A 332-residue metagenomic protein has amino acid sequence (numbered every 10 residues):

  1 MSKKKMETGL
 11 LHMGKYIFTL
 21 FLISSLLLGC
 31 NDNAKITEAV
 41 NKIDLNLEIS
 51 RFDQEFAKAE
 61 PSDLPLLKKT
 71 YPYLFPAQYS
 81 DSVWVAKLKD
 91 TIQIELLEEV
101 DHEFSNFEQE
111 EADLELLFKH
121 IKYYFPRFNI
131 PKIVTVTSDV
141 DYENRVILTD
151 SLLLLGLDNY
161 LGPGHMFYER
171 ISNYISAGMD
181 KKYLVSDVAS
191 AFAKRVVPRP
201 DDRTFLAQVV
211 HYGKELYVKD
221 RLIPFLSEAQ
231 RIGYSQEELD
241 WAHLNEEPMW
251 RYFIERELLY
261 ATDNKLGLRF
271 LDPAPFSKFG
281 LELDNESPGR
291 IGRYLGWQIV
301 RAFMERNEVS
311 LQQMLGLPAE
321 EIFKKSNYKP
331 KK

Functional and structural regions predicted by a protein language model:
K3-F18: Bacterial N-terminal signal peptides that target proteins for export
I17-S25: Sec-dependent N-terminal signal peptides
L27-G29: C-terminal motif of bacterial Sec signal peptides marking the signal peptidase cleavage site
N31-L96: N-terminal mature-domain "stem" immediately C-terminal to a signal peptide or N-terminal signal-anchor/transmembrane
A57, P76, K122-P126, K219-S227 (+2 more regions): Sec-exported extracytoplasmic/periplasmic mature domains
T91-A242, Q312, G316-A319: Acidic/His-rich structured neighborhood in mature extracellular/periplasmic domains
Y217-F279: Acidic/His/Gly-enriched intrinsically disordered linker/tail segments that often contain short helix/coil "MoRF-like"
D263-K332: C-terminal soluble interaction/assembly domains
